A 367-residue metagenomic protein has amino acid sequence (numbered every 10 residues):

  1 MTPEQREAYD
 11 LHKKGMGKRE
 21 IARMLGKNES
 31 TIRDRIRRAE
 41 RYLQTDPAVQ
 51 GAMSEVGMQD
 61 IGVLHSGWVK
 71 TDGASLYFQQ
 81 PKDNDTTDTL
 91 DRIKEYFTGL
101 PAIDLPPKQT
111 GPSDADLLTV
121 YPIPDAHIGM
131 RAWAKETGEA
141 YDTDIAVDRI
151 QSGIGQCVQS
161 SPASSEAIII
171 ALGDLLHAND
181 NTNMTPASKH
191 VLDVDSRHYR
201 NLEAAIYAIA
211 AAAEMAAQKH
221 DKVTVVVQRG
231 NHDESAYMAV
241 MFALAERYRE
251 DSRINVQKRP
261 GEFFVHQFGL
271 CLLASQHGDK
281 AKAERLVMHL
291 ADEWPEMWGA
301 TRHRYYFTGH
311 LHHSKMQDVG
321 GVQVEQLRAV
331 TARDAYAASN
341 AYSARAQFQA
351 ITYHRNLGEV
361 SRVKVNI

Functional and structural regions predicted by a protein language model:
T2-D144, D148-Q151, P162-A163: Acidic, histidine-bearing metal-coordination/catalytic regions of metal-dependent phosphoesterases
M16, S188, V365-N366: Peripheral, non-catalytic segments of secretory and membrane proteins
M58-V69, A210-V227, A274, R304-G309: N-terminal short leaders/motifs
P107-K108, S113-A126, A134, E139-I254: Core catalytic region of metal-dependent phosphoesterases/phosphodiesterases, especially metallo-beta-lactamase-like
A217, A243-N255, R259-E262, Q267-I367: Conserved beta-sheet core of the metallophosphoesterase superfamily
